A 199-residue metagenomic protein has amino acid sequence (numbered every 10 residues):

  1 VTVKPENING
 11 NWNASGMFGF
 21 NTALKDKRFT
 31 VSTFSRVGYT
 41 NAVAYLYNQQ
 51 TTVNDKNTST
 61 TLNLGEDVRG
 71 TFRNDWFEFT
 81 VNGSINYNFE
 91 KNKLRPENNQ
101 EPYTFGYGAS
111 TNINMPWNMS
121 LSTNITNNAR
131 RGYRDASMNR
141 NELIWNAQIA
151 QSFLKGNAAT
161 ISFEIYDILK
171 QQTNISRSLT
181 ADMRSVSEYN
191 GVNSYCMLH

Functional and structural regions predicted by a protein language model:
V1-H199: Exposed, low-structure sequence patches enriched in small/polar residues
